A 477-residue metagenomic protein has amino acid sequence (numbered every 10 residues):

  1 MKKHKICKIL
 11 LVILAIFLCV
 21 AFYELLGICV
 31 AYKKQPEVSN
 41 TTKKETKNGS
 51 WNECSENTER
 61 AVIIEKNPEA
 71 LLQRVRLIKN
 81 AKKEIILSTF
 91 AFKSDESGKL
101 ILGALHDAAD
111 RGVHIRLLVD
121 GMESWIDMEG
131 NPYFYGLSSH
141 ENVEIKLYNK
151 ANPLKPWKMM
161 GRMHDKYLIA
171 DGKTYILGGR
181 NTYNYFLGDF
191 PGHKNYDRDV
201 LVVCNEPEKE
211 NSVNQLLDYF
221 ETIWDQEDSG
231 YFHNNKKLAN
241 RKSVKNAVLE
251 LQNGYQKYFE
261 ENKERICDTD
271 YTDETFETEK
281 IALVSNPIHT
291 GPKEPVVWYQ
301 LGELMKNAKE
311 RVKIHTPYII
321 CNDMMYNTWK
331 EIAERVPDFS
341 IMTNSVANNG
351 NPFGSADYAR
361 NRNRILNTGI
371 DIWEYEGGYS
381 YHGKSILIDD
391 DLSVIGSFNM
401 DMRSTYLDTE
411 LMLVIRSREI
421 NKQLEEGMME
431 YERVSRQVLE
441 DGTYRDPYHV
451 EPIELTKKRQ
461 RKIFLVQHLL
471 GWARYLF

Functional and structural regions predicted by a protein language model:
K2-V143, P153-H164, A170-F477: Charged, low-complexity intrinsically disordered terminal segments
K146: Phosphate-binding P-loop/Walker A region and its immediate neighborhood
